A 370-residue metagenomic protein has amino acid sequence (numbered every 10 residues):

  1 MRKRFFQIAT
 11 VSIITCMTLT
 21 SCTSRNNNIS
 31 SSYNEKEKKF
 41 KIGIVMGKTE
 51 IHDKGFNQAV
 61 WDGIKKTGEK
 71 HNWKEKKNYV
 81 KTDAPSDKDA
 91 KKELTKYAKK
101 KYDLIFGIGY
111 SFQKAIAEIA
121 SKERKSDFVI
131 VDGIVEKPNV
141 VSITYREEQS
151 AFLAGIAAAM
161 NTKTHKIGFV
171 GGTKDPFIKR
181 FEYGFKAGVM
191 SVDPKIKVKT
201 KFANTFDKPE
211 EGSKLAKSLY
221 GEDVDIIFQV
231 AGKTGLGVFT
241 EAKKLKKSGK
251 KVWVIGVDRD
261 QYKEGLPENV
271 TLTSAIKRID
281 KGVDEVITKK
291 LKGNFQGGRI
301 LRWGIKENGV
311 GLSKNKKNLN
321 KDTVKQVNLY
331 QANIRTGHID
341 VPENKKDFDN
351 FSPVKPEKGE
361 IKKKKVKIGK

Functional and structural regions predicted by a protein language model:
M1-A9: Bacterial N-terminal signal peptides that target proteins for export
A9, C22-T23: Serine/threonine-biased, Pro/acidic-interspersed low-complexity stretches characteristic of secreted/cell-surface
M17-S21: C-terminal motif of bacterial Sec signal peptides marking the signal peptidase cleavage site
S24-K370: A residue-level marker of the well-folded mature domains of exported/periplasmic proteins
